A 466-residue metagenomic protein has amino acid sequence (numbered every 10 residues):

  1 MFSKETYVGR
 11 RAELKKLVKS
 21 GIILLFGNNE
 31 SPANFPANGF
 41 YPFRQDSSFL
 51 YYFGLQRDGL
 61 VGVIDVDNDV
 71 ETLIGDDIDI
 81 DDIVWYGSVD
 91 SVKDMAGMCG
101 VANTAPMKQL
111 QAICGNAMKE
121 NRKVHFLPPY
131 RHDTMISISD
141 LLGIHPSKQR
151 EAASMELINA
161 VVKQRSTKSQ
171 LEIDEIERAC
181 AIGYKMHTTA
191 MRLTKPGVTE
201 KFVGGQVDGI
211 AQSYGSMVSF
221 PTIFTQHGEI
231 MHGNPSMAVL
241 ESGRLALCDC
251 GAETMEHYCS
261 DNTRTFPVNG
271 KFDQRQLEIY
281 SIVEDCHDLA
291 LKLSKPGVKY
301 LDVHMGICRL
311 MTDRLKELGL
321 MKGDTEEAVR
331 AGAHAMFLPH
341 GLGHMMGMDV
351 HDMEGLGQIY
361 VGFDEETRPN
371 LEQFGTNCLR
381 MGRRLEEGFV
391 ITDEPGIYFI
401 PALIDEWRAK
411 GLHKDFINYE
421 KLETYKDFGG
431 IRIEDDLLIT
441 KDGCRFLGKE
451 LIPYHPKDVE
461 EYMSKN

Functional and structural regions predicted by a protein language model:
M1-N466: Active-site neighborhoods and metal-handling regions in enzymes and metal-associated proteins
